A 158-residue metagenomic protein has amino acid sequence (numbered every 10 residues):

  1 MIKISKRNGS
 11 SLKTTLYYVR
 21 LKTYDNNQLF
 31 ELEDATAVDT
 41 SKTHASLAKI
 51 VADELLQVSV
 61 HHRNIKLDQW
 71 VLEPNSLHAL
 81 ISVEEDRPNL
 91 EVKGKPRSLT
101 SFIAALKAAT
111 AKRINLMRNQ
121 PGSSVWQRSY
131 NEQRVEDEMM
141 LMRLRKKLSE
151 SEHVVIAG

Functional and structural regions predicted by a protein language model:
M1-G158: Short catalytic/metal-binding and nucleic-acid-binding patches
